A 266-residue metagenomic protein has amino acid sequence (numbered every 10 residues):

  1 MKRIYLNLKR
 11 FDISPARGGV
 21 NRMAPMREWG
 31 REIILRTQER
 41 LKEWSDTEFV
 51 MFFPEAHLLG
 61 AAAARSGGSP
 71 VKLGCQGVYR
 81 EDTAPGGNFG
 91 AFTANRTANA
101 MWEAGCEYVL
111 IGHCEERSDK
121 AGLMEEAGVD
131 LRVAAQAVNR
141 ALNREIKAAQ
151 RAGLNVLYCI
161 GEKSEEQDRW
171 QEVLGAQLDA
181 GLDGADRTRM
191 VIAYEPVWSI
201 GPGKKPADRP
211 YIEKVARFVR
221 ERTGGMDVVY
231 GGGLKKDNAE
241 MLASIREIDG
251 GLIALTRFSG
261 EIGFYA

Functional and structural regions predicted by a protein language model:
M1-L73, R80-F89, A185-T188, A193: Conserved N-terminal beta1-alpha1 strand-loop-helix module at the mouth
K2-K9, F49-M51, V71-Q76, V109-I111 (+4 more regions): Hydrophobic faces of well-ordered beta-strands that scaffold small-molecule active sites in alpha/beta enzyme cores
N7-F11, I111-D119, E162, D186-R189 (+3 more regions): Glycine-rich phosphate-binding active-site loops on the catalytic face of alpha/beta enzymes
G77-V138: Glycine/small-residue-rich loop that forms an oxyanion/phosphate-binding "nest" at active or ligand-binding sites
Y79, T83-N88, F92, P196-V228 (+2 more regions): Glycine/Thr-rich beta-alpha phosphate-binding loop at enzyme active sites
M101, E195, L242, A254: Conserved, mostly hydrophobic/aromatic
E115-K204: Conserved anion-binding
G233-E247: Catalytic cores of alpha/beta
